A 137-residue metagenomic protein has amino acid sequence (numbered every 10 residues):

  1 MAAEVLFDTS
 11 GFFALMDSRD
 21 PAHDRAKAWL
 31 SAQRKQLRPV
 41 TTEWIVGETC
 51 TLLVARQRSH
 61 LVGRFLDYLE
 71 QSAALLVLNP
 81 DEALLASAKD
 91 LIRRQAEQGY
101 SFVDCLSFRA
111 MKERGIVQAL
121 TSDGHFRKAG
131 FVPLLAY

Functional and structural regions predicted by a protein language model:
M1-T41, V54-L66, Y137: Short, well-structured N-terminal submotif of metal-dependent ribonuclease cores
A2, F108-R109, E113-Y137: Acidic, PIN/NYN-like endoribonuclease modules and their adjacent C-terminal/linker elements
K35-Q36, S72, A129: Structured helix-beta-strand junction loops
E43-W44, D104, D123-G124: Short secondary-structure boundary segments
T51-V54, K112: Short glycine/serine- and small hydrophobic-enriched flexible loop segments
L75-Q118: Active-site neighborhoods of divalent-metal-dependent phosphate/nucleic-acid chemistry enzymes
